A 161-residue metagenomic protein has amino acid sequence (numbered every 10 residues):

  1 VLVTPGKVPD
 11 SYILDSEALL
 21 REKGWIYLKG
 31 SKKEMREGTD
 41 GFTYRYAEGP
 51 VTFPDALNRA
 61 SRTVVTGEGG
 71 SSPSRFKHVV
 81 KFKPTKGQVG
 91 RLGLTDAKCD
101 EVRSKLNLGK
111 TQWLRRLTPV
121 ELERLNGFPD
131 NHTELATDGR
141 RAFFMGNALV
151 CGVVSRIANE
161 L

Functional and structural regions predicted by a protein language model:
V1-L161: C-terminal target-recognition/interaction regions appended to catalytic cores
